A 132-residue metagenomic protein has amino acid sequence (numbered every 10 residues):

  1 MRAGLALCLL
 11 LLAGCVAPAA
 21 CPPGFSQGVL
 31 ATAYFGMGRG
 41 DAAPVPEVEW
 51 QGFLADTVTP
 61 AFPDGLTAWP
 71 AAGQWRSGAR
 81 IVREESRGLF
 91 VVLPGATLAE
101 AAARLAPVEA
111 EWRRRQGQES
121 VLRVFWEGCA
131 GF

Functional and structural regions predicted by a protein language model:
M1-L5: Bacterial N-terminal signal peptides that target proteins for export
L11-G14: C-terminal motif of bacterial Sec signal peptides marking the signal peptidase cleavage site
V16-P18: Bacterial signal peptide processing site
G28-E47: Terminal, regulation- and interaction-focused segments at domain boundaries
P44-G52, A99-A103: Soluble non-cytosolic domains of exported or imported proteins
A61-G88: Short, intrinsically disordered low-complexity segments
I81-F132: Helix-rich interaction surfaces within compact, conserved domain-sized segments that mediate assembly or partner
